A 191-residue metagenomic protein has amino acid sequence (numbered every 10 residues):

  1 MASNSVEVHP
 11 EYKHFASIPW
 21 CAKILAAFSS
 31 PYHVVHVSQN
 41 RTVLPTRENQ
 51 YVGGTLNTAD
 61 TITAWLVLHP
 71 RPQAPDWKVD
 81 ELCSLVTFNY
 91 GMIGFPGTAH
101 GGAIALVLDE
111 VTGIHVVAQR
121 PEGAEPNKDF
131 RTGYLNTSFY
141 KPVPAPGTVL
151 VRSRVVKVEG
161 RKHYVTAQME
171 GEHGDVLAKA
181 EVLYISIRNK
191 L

Functional and structural regions predicted by a protein language model:
M1-A145, V158-L191: Terminal targeting signals and extreme-terminal segments of soluble enzymes
A145-R152: A structural-propensity feature for long, helix-poor, extended segments
